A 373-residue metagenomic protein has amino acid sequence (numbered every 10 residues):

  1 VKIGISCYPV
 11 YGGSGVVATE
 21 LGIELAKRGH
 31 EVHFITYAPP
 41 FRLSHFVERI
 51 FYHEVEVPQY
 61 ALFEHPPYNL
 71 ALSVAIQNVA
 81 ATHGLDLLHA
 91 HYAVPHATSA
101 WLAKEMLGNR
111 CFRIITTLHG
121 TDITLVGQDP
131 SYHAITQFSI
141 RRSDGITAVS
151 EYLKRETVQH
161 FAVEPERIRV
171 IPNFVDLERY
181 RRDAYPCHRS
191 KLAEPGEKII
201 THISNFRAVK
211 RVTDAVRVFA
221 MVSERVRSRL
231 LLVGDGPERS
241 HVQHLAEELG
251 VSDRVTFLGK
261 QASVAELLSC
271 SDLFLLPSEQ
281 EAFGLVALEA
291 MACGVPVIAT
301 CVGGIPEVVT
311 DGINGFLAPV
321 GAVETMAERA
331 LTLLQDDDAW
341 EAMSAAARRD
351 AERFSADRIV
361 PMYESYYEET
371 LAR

Functional and structural regions predicted by a protein language model:
C7-Y11, I23-Y68: N-terminal strand-loop element at the rim of the active site of nucleotide-sugar-dependent glycosyltransferases
Y152, F174: Carbohydrate-associated surface elements
Y180-E194: A short helix/loop element that forms part of the nucleotide-sugar donor recognition site in Leloir-type
A193-F219: Conserved donor-binding/catalytic core segment of Leloir-type glycosyltransferases
K260, E279: Aromatic "clamp/platform" in nucleotide-sugar-dependent glycosyltransferases that forms part of the donor/acceptor
P296-A299, V309: Short hydrophobic beta-strand element within catalytic cores of glycosyltransferases and related nucleotide-activated
P306-L331, D338-A342: Change "using UDP/GDP/dTDP sugars" to "using nucleotide sugars
T325, T332, A339-R353, M362-S365: A short, well-ordered alpha-helix in the C-terminal region of glycosyltransferases
